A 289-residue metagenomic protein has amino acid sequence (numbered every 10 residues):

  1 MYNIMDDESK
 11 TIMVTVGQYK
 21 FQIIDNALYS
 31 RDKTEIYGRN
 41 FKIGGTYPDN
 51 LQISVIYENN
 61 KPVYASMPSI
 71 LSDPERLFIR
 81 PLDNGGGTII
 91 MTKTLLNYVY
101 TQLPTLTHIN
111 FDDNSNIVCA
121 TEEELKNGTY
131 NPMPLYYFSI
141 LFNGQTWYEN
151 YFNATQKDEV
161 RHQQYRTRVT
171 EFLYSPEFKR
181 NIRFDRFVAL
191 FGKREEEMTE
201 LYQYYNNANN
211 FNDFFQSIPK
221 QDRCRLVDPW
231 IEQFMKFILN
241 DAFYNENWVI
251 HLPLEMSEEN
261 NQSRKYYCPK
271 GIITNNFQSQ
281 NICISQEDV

Functional and structural regions predicted by a protein language model:
M1-G86, I90, T94-V289: Non-catalytic substrate-recognition and accessory regions of acyl/acetyltransferase enzymes
